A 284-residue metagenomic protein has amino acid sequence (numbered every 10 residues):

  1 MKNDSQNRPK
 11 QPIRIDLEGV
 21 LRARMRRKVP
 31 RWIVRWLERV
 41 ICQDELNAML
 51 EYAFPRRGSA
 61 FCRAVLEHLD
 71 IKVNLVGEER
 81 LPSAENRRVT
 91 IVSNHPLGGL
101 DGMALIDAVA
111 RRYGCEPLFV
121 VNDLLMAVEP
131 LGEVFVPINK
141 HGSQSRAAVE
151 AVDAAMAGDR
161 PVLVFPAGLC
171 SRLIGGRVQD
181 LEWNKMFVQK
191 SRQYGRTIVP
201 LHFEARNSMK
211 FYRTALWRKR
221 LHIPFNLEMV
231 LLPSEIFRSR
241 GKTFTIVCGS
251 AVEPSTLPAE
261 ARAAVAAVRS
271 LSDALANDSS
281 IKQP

Functional and structural regions predicted by a protein language model:
M1-V89, H95, L100-A104, G114 (+2 more regions): Membrane-anchoring hydrophobic helices of lipid-metabolizing enzymes
E51, L66-I71, I138-Q144, G176-R177: Short, flexible loop segments at the rims of nucleotide/cofactor-binding pockets, characterized by
T90-V92, F135, L163-F165: Structural motif
H95-L97, D123-L125, V252: Short, flexible loop/turn elements at secondary-structure junctions
M103-V109, V178: "Short basic amphipathic alpha-helical interaction patches in structured regions
R111-A157: Conserved nucleotide-cofactor-binding alpha/beta core module
R146-P284: Non-catalytic C-terminal accessory region of glycerolipid acyltransferases and related lyso-lipid remodeling enzymes
